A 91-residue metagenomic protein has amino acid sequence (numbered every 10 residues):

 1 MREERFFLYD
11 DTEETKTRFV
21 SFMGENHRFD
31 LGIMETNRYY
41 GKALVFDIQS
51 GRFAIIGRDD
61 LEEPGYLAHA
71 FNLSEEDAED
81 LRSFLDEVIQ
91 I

Functional and structural regions predicted by a protein language model:
M1-D30: Negatively charged, low-complexity tracts enriched in Asp/Glu with abundant Ser/Thr
R5-F7, D30, R52-F53, G57-D60 (+1 more regions): A composition-driven signal for long, intrinsically disordered, charge-rich low-complexity tracts
F7-D10, M23, E35, Y40-G41 (+2 more regions): Generic, ordered loop/turn and secondary-structure boundary motif
E13, M23, A43-L44, S50 (+2 more regions): Generic alpha-helical secondary structure signal
E13, N26, I33, D60 (+1 more regions): Solvent-exposed, flexible loop/coil residues
T17, H27, D47-I48, L61 (+1 more regions): Amphipathic alpha-helical interaction segments
I33-D59: A short, structured beta-strand/loop element
I56-I91: Mixed-charge, Lys/Arg-enriched low-complexity segments
